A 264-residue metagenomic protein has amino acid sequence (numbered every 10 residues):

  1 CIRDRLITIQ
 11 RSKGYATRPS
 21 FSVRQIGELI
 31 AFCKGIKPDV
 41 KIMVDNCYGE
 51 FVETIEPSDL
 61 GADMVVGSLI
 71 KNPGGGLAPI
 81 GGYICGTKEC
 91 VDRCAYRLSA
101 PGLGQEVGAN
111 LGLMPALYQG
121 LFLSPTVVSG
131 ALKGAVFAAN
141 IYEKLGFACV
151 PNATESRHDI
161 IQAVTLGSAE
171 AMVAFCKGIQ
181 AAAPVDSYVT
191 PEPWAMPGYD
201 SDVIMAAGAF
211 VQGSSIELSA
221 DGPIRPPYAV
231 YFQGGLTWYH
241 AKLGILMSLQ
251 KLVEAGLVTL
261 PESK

Functional and structural regions predicted by a protein language model:
R3-S129, K133, A139-Y142, G146-V150 (+1 more regions): Conserved PLP-enzyme active-site core in the AAT-like
E143-S263: Conserved C-terminal alpha-helix-loop-beta "cap" of PLP-dependent enzymes that closes/shapes the active-site mouth
